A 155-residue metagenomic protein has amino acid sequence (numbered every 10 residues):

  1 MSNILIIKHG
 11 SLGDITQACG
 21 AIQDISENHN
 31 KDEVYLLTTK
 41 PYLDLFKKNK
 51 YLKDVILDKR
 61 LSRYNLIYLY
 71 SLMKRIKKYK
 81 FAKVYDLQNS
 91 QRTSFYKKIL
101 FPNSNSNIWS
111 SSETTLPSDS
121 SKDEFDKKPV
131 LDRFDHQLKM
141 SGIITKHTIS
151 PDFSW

Functional and structural regions predicted by a protein language model:
M1-W155: Catalytic machinery of carbohydrate-active enzymes, primarily nucleotide-sugar-dependent glycosyltransferases
